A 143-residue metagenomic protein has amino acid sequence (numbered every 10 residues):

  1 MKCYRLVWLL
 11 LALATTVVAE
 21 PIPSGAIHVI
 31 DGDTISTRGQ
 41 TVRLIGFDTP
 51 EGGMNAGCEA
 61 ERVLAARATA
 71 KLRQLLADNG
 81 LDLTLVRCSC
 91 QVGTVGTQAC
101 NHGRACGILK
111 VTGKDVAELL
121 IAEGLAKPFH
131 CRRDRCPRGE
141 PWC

Functional and structural regions predicted by a protein language model:
K2-C3, E140: N-terminal leader/auxiliary helical segments
Y4-T16: Bacterial N-terminal signal peptides
T16-C143: Small beta-barrel nucleic-acid-binding modules, primarily SNase/OB-fold domains and secondarily Tudor-like barrels
